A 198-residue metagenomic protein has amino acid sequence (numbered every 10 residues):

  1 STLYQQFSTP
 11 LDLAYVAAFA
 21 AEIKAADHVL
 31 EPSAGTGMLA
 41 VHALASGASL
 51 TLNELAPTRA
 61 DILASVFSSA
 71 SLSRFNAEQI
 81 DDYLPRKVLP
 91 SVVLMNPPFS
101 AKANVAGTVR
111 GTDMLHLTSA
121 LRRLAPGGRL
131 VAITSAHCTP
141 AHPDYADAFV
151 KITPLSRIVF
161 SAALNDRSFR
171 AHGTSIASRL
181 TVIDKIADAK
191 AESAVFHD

Functional and structural regions predicted by a protein language model:
T2-Y15: Conserved SAM-binding loop and adjacent beta-strand
A14-A45, L52, A56, F75-G107 (+2 more regions): Conserved proline-anchored active-site loop of SAM-dependent methyltransferases that bridges a beta-strand
A17, P57, G107-R170, I176-V182: Conserved Class I SAM-dependent methyltransferase catalytic core
T51, S73, A162: General small-molecule cofactor/ligand-binding pocket signal
L63-A64: Conserved SAM-binding loop
I183-A187, H197-D198: C-terminal lobe and adjacent flexible extensions of AdoMet/dcAdoMet transferase-like proteins
A189-E192: Low-complexity acidic/polar repeat-biased segments
